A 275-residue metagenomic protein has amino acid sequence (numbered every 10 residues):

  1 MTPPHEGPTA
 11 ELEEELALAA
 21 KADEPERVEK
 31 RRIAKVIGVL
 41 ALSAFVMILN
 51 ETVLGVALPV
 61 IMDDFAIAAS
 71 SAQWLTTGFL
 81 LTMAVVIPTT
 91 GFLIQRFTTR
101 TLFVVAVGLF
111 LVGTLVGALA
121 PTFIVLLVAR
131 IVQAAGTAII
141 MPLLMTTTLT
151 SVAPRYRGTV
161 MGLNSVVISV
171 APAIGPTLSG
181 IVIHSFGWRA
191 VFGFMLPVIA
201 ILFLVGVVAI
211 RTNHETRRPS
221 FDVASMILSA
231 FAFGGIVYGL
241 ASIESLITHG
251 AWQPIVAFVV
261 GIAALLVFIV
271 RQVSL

Functional and structural regions predicted by a protein language model:
M1-L49, D63: Cytosolic juxtamembrane N-terminal segment immediately preceding the first transmembrane helix of multi-pass
P25-I33, V116-L119, R218, I247: Helix-boundary and loop/linker segments of multi-pass membrane transporters
R32-I48, F79, L109, G113 (+4 more regions): Hydrophobic transmembrane alpha-helices of multi-pass secondary transporters, especially the MFS 12-helix bundle
K35-T90, G175: Extracytoplasmic
S43, P59, F79, L109 (+4 more regions): Transmembrane alpha-helical core residues of multi-pass small-molecule transporters, especially secondary transporters
V46-N50, V116, A120, V132 (+3 more regions): Residue-level hotspots within pore-lining transmembrane alpha-helices of multi-pass secondary transporters
I87-A224: Helix-loop-helix hairpins in multi-pass membrane proteins, especially solute transporters
H184-L275: Hydrophobic transmembrane-helix bundles of small-molecule transporters
